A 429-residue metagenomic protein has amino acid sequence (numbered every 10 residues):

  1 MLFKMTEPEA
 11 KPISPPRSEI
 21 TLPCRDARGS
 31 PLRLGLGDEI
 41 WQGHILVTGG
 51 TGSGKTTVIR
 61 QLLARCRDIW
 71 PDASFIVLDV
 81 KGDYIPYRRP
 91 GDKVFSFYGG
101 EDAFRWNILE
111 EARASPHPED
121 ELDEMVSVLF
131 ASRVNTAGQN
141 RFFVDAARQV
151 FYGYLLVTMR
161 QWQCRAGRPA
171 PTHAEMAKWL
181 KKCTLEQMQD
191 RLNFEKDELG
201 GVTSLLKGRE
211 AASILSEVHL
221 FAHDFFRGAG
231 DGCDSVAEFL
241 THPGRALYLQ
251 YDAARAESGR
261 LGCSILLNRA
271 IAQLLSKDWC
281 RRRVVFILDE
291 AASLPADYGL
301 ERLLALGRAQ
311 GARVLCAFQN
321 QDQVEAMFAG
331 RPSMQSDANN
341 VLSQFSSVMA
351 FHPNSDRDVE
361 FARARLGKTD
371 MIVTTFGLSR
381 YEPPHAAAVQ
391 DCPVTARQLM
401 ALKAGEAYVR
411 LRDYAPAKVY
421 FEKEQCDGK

Functional and structural regions predicted by a protein language model:
M1-M5: Interdomain "pre-motor" coupling segment immediately N-terminal to P-loop NTPase/helicase cores
E7-S14, S18, C24-L32, D38-A312 (+1 more regions): P-loop NTPase motor domains
L304-Y408, R412: Conserved ATP-driven motor cores of ASCE-family P-loop NTPases powering translocation/secretion/packaging/pilus
